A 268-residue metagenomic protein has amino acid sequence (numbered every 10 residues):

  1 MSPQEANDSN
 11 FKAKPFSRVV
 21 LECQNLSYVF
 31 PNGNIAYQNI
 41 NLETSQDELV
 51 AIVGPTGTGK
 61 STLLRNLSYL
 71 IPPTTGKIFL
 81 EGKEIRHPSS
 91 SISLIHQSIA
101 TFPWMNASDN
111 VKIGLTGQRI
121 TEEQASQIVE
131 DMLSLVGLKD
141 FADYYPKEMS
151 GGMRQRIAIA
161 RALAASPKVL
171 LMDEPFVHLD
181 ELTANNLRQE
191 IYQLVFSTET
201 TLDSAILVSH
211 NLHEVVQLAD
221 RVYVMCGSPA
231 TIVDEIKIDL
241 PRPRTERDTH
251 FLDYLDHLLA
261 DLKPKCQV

Functional and structural regions predicted by a protein language model:
V53-P55: The feature captures the beta-strand-to-loop junction immediately N-terminal to the Walker
S68: Helix-to-loop junction immediately C-terminal to a conserved catalytic motif
G76-P88: Conserved ABC transporter NBD signature motif
M105-K112: Short coil-to-helix segment of the ABC ATPase nucleotide-binding domain corresponding to the Q-loop/switch region
K112, E123-F141, E190-F196: Conserved ABC ATPase "signature" region
Y145-M149, M153: Conserved ABC ATPase signature
S166: Conserved catalytic motifs of ABC-family nucleotide-binding domains
